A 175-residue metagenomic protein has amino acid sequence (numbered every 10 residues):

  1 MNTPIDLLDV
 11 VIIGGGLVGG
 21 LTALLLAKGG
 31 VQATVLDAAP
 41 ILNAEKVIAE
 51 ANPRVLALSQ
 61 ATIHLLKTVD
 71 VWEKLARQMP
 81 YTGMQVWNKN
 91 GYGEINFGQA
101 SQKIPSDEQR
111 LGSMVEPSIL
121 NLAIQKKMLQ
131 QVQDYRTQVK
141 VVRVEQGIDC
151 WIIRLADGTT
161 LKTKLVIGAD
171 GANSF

Functional and structural regions predicted by a protein language model:
M1-L7, E50: Extreme N-terminus of proteins, especially the signal/transit-peptide cleavage junction and the first residues
I5-D6, M79-F175: Conserved N-terminal helical subregion
I5-V35: N-terminal Rossmann-like FAD-binding beta1-loop-alpha1 element of flavoenzymes
V18, I41, N173: Conserved Rossmann-like nucleotide-cofactor binding loop
A27-N52: Glycine-rich FAD pyrophosphate-binding loop
Q32, W72, D134: Residue-level detector of anion-binding/catalytic polar loops
A49-K89: N-terminal FAD cofactor-binding segment of flavoenzymes
